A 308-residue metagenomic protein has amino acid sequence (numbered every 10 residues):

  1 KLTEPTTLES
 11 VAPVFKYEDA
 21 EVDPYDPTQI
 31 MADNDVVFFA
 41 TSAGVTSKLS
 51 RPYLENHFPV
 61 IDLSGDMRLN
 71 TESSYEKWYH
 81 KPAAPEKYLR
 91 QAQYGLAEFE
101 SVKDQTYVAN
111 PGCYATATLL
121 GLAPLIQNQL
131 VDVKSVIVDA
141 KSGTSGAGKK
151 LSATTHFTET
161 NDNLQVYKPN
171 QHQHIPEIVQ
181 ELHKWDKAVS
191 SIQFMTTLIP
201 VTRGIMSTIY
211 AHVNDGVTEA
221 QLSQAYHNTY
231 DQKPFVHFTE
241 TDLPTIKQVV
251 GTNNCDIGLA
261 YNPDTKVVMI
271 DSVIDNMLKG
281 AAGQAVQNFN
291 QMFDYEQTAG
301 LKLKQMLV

Functional and structural regions predicted by a protein language model:
K1-D162, Y167-P169, A260-P263, L307-V308: N-terminal Rossmann-like NAD(P) cofactor-binding subdomain of oxidoreductases, focused on the glycine-rich
K1-D33, K134-S135, D139-A140, T144-I270: C-terminal substrate-binding/catalytic lobe of Rossmann-fold NAD(P)-dependent oxidoreductases
A117-T118, T218, G280-A281: Secondary-structure boundary/capping motif
L119-A123, I175-V179, H227, G258 (+1 more regions): Predominant activation on well-ordered alpha-helical scaffold segments within soluble catalytic domains
P124-N128, H212, N288-Y295: Active-site catalytic microenvironments for nucleophilic, acid-base chemistry
D256-V308: NAD(P)-dependent Rossmann-like dehydrogenase/reductase catalytic/cofactor-binding core
